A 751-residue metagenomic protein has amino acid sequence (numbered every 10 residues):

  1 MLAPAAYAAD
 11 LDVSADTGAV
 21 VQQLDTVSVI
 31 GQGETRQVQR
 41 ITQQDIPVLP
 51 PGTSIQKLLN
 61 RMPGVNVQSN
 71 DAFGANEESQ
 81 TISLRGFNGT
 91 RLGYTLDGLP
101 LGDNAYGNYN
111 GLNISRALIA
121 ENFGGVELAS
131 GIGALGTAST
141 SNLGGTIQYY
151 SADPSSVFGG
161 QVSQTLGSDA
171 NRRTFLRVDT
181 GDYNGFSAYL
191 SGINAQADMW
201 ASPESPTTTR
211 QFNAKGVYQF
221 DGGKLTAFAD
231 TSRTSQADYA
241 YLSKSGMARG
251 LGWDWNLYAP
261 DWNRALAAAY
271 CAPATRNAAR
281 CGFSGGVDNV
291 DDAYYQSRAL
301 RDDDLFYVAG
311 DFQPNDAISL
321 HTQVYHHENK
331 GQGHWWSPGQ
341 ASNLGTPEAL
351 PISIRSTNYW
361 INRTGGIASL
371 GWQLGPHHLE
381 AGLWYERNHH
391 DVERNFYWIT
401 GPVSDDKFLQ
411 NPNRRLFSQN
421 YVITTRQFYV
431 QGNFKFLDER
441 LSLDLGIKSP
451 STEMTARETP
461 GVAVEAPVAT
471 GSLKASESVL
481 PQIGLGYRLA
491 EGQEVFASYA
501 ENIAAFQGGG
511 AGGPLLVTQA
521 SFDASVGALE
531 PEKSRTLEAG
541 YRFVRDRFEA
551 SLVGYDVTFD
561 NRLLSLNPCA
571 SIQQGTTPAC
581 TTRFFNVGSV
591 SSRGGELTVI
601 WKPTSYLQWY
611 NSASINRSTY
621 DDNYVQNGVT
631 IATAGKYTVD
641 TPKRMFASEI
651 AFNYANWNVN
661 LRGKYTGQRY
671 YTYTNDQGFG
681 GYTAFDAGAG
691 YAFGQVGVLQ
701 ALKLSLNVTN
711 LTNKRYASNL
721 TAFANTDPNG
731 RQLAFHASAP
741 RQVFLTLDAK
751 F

Functional and structural regions predicted by a protein language model:
D12-D16, Q56-P100: Extracytoplasmic beta-strand/coil segments of soluble accessory domains associated with Gram-negative outer-membrane
V20-Q56, T81: N-terminal periplasmic "start-of-domain" segments of outer-membrane beta-barrel proteins
L101-S130, W253: Short acidic/polar hinge/loop motifs at secondary-structure boundaries that mediate gating or recognition
R116-Q161: A beta-strand signature from Gram-negative outer-membrane beta-barrel systems, especially the internal plug domain
G159-Q161, L166-A197, A201-T275, R298-S319 (+4 more regions): Transmembrane beta-barrel wall of Gram-negative outer-membrane proteins
A309-Y325, G331-W335, R488, E494-A500 (+5 more regions): Membrane-embedded beta-barrel scaffold of Gram-negative outer-membrane proteins
P376, F436-D438, E549, G554-D560 (+5 more regions): Gram-negative outer-membrane beta-barrel transporters
I483, A497, P531, R535-L537 (+3 more regions): Conserved C-terminal beta-signal and adjacent last beta-strands/turns of outer-membrane beta-barrel proteins
